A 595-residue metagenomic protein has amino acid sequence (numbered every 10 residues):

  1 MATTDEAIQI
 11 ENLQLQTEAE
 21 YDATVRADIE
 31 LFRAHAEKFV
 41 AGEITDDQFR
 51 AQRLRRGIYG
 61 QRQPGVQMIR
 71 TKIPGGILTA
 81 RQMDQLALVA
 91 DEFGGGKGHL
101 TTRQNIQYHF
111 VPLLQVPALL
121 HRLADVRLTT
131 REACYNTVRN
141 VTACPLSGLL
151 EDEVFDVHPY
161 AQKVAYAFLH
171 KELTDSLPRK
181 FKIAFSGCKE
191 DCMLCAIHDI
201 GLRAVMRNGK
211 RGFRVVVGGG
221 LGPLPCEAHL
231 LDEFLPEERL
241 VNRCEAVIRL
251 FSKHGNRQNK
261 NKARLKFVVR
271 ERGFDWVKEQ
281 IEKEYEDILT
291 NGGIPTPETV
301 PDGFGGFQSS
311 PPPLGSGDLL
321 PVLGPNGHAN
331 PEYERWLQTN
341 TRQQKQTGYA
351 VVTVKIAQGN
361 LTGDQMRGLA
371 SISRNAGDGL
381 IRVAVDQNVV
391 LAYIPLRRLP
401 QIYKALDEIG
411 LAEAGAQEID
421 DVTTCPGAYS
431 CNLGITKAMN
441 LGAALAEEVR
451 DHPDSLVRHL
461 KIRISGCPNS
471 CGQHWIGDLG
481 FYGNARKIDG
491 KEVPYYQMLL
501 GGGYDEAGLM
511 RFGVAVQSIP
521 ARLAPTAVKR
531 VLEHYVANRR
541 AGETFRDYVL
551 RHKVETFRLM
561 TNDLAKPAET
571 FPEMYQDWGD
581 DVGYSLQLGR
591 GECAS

Functional and structural regions predicted by a protein language model:
M1-S595: Peripheral terminal and linker regions in Fe-S/redox and tRNA-modifying enzymes
